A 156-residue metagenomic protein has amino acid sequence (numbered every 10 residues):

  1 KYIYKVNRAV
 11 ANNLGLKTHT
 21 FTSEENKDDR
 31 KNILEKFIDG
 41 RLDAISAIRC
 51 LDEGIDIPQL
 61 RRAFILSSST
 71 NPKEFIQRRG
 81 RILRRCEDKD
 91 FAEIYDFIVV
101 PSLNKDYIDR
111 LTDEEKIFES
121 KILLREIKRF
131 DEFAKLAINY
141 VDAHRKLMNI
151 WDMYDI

Functional and structural regions predicted by a protein language model:
K1-V10: Conserved strand-helix element at the start of the C-terminal RecA-like helicase core
A9-N13, R81: Alpha-helical structural signal in soluble globular domains
N13-G15, D155: Short, flexible coil/linker elements and helix-boundary hinge sites characteristic of intrinsically disordered
K17-Y140: Conserved RecA-like P-loop NTPase helicase motor core
E132-I156: Charged phosphate-binding loop/patch that engages nucleotide di/tri-phosphates or the phosphate backbone of nucleic
